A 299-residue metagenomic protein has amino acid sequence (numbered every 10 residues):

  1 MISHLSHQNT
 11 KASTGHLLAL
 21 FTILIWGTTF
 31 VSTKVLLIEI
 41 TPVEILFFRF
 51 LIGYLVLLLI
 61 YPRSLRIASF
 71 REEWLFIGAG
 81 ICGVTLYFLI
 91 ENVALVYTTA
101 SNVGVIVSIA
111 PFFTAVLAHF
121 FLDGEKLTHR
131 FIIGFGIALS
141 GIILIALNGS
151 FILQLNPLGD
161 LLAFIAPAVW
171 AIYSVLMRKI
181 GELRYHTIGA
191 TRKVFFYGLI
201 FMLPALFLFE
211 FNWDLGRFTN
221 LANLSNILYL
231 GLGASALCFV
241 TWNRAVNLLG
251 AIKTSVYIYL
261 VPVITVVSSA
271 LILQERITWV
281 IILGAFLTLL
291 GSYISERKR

Functional and structural regions predicted by a protein language model:
I2-E44, I81, L153-K179, F201: Glycine-/small-residue-enriched transmembrane alpha-helix faces in small-molecule transporters and effluxers
I2-Q8, A12, L17, F48-L51 (+2 more regions): C-terminal-most transmembrane helix of multi-pass membrane proteins
K11-G15, E39-V43, F47, A68-W74 (+3 more regions): Juxtamembrane helix-entry segments on the extracytoplasmic side of multipass membrane proteins
I25, T29-F30, L58-V107, L117 (+2 more regions): Specific transmembrane alpha-helical segments of multi-pass solute transporters/efflux pumps, especially DMT/EamA
V31, L57, T114-V116, F121 (+2 more regions): Transmembrane alpha-helical segments that form core, pore/gating elements of small-molecule transporters/exporters
L46-F48, V103-I109, L176-I200, G231-L271: Helix-helix packing/entry segments at the starts of transmembrane helices
V56-R66, A110-I133, V263-I282: C-terminal transmembrane-helix exit sites in multi-pass transporters
L57, I77, L117, H129-G149 (+2 more regions): Hydrophobic transmembrane alpha-helices of multi-pass small-molecule transport proteins
